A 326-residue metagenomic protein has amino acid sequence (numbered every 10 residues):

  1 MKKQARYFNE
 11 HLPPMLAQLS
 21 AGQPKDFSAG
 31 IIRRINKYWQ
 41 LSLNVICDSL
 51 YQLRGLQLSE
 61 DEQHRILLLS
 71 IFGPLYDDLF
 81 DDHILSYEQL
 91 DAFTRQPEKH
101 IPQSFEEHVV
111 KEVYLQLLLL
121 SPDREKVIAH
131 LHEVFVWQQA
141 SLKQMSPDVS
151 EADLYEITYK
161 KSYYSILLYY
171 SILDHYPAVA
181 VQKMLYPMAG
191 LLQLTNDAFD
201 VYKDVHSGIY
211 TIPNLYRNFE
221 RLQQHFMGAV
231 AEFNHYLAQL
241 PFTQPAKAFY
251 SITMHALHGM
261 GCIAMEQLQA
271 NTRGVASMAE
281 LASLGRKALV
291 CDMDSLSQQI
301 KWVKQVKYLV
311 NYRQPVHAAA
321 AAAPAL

Functional and structural regions predicted by a protein language model:
M1-I71, L75, L79, L131 (+2 more regions): Conserved N-terminal diphosphate/IPP-binding helix and adjacent helical/loop segment of trans-prenyltransferase domains
M1-M15, P97-I101, H108-V109, L115-L118: A metal-dependent hydrolase signature that marks the N-terminal structural subdomain at the beginning of catalytic folds
K3-Y7, F105-H108, P122, K126-A129 (+5 more regions): Alpha-helix boundary/N-cap detector
I31-D48, E62-Q63, F72, L79 (+4 more regions): All-alpha helical catalytic cores of prenyl diphosphate-utilizing isoprenoid enzymes
I71-I101: Basic/polar, acidic-poor N-terminal "presequence/leader" segments that form or can form short amphipathic helices
Q89-L115, V149-K160, H206-Q239: Divalent-cation-assisted or electrostatically stabilized phosphate/pyrophosphate-binding catalytic cores
Q182-E266: Active-site/pore-lining binding-face segments in mid-to-C-terminal subdomains
C262-L326: Acidic, carboxylate-rich catalytic segments that either coordinate divalent cations
